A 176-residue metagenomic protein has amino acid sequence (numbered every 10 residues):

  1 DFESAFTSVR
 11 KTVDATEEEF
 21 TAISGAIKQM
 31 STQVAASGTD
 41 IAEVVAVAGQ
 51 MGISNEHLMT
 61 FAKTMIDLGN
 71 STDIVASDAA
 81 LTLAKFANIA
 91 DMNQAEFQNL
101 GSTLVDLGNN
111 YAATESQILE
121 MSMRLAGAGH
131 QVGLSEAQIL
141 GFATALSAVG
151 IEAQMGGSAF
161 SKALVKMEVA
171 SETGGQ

Functional and structural regions predicted by a protein language model:
D1-S102, G108-L119, A128-A137, V149-G157 (+1 more regions): A short, structural motif
A145: Conserved PDZ fold ligand-binding element
